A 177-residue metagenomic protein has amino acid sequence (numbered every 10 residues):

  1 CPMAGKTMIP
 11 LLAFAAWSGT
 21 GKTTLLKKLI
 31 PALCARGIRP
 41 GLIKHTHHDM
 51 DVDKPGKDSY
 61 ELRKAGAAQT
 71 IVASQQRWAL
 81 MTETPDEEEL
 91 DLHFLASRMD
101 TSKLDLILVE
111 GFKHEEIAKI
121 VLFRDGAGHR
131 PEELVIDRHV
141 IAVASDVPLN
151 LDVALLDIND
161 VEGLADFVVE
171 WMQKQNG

Functional and structural regions predicted by a protein language model:
A4-H48: Walker A (P-loop) phosphate-binding motif
M8-I9, L29, L33, S97-K103 (+1 more regions): P-loop NTP-binding site
W17, H45-T46, P55, S74-Q75 (+3 more regions): Fold-independent oxyanion-binding glycine-rich loops and adjacent beta-strand/coil segments at enzyme active sites
I30-L90: N-terminal phosphate/diphosphate-binding loop that engages ATP/GTP or pyrophosphate donors across diverse enzyme folds
R39-L42, A68-I71, W78-A79, D105-I107 (+2 more regions): Structural motif
E83-F112: Phosphate-binding/switch loop-helix module in NTP-utilizing enzymes
L106-N176: Phosphate/Mg2+-binding loops and adjacent switch elements in nucleotide/diphosphate-handling enzyme cores
